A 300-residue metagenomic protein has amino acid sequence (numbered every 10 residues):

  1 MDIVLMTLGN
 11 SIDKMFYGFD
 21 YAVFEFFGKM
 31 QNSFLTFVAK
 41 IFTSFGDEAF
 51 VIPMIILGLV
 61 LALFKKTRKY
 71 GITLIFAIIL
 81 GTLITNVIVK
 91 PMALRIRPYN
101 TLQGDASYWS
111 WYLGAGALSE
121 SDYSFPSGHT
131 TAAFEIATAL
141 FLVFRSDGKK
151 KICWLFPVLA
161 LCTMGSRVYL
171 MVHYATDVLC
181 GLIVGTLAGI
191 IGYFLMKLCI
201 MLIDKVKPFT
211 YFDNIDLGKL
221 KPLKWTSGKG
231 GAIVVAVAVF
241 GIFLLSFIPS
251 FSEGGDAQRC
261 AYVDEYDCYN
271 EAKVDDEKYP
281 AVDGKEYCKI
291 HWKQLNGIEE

Functional and structural regions predicted by a protein language model:
M1-M54, K90-A117: N-terminal transmembrane-helix/juxtamembrane module of multi-pass inner/ER membrane proteins
F45-L63, F76, H129-F134: Hydrophobic alpha-helical transmembrane segments
L59-T85: Interfacial segments of alpha-helical transmembrane regions
I75-M92, K151-R167: Small-polar-interrupted transmembrane alpha-helices in polytopic inner-membrane proteins
W109-S250: Membrane-embedded catalytic cores of phosphoryl/pyrophosphoryl-handling enzymes
Q258, V263-Y266, E286: Cys/His-enriched microdomains
K273, C288: Zinc-coordinating Cys/His ligand positions in small cysteine/histidine-rich zinc-finger domains
K289-E300: Short metal-binding segments enriched for Cys and/or His
